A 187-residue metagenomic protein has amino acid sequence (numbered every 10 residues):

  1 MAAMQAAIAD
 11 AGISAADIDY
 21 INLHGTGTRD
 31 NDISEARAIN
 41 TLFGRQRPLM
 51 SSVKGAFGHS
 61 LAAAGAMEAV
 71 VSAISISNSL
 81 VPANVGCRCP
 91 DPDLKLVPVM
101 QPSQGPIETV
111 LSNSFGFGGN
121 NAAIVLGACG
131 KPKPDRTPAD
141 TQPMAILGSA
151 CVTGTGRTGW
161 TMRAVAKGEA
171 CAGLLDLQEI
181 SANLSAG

Functional and structural regions predicted by a protein language model:
M1-G187: Conserved "HGTGT" condensation-loop signature of ketosynthase/thiolase-family condensing enzymes that catalyze
